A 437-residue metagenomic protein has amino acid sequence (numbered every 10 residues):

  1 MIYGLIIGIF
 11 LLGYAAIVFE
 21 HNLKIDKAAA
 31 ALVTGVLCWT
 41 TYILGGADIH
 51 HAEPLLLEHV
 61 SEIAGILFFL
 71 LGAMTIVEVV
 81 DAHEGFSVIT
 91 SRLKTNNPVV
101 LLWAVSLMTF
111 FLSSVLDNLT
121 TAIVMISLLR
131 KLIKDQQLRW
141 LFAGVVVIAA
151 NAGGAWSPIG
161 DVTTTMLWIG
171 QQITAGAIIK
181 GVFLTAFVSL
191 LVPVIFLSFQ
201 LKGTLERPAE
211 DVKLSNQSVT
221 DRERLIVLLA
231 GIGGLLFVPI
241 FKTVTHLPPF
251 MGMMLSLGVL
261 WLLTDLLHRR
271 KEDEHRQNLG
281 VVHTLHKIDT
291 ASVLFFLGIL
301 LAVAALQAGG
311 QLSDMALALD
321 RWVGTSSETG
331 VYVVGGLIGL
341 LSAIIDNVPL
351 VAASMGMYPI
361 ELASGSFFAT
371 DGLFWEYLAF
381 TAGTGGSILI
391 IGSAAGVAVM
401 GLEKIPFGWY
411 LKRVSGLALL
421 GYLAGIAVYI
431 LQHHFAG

Functional and structural regions predicted by a protein language model:
M1-I2, N22-A28, H51-A64, A175-L184 (+7 more regions): Interfacial loop-to-helix junctions that mark the boundaries of transmembrane helices in multi-pass membrane
I2-I6, Q136-W140, G144, W156-S157 (+5 more regions): Juxtamembrane and boundary regions of transmembrane helices in multi-pass small-molecule transporters and channels
G4-G13, K24-A47, I63-T75, R224-G234 (+2 more regions): Hydrophobic mid-bilayer segments of alpha-helices in multi-pass membrane transport proteins, especially secondary
I7, L32-V33, L67, L102-L107 (+10 more regions): Hydrophobic alpha-helical transmembrane segments
K27-G35, S91-A104, L138-I148, D289 (+2 more regions): Cytoplasmic-side transmembrane-helix entry/capping segments in multi-pass membrane proteins
C38-I49, V60-S61, L112-A149, G153 (+3 more regions): Membrane-interfacial helix-loop connectors
W39, I66, L70, M74 (+16 more regions): Transmembrane alpha-helical segments of multi-pass membrane transport proteins and ion-pumping complexes
H83, V105, G234, V238 (+1 more regions): Transmembrane helical segments that form the transport core of multi-pass membrane transport proteins
